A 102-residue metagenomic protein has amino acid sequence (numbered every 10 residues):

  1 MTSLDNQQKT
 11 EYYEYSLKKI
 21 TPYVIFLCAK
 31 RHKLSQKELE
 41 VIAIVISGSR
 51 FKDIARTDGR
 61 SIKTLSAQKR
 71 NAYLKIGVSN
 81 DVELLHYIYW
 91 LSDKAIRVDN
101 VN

Functional and structural regions predicted by a protein language model:
M1-K18: General nucleic-acid-binding
Y12-E14, C28, R70-N102: Basic, Lys/Arg-enriched C-terminal extension of HTH/homeodomain DNA-binding domains
K18-K30: Short, Lys/Arg-enriched N-terminal segment that forms or immediately precedes the first helix of a structured domain
K33-L34, A43: Residue-level marker of regulatory loop/turn positions in helix-turn-helix DNA-binding domains and in histidine
K37-E38: The N-cap/first-turn positions of alpha helices within or immediately adjacent to helix-turn-helix DNA-binding domains
V45-S49, I88: Short helix-to-turn junction characteristic of helix-turn-helix DNA-binding domains, especially the helix
S49-V82: Recognition helix of helix-turn-helix DNA-binding domains
